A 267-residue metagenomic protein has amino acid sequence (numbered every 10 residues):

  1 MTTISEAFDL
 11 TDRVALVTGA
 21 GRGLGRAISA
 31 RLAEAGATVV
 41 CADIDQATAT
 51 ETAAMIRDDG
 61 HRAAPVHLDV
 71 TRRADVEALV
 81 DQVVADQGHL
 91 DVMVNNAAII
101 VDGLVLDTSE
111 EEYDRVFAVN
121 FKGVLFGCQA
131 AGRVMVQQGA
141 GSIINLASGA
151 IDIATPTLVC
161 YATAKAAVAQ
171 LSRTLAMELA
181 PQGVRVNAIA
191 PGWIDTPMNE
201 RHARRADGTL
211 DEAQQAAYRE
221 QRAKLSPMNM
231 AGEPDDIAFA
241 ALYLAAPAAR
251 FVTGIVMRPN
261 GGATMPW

Functional and structural regions predicted by a protein language model:
T2-E6, I153, A241-L242, T253-W267: Short C-terminal tail/terminal secondary-structure segment of NAD(P)H-dependent dehydrogenase/reductase domains
V94, A180, R185, V252-G254: Short, small/polar-rich loop/turn modules that mediate ligand/substrate recognition or access, typified
L104-V105, E112-F117, R222: Substrate-binding pocket helix/loop in short-chain dehydrogenase/reductase
L106, I153-V159, P181-Q182, N229 (+2 more regions): Active-site loop immediately N-terminal to the catalytic Tyr-X3-Lys motif of short-chain dehydrogenase/reductase
C128, A164, S172: Active-site helix of classical SDR
R133, M177-P181, R250: Alpha-helical segment proximal to the catalytic Tyr-Lys
S148: Residue(s) in the substrate-gating loop at a strand-loop-helix junction that position the organic substrate next
